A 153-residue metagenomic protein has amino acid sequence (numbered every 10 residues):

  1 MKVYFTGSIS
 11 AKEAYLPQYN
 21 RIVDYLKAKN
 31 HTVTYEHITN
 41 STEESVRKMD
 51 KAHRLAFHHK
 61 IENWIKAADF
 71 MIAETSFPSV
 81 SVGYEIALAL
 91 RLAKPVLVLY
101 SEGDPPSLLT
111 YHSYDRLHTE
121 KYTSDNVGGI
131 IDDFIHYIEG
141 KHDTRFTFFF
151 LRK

Functional and structural regions predicted by a protein language model:
M1-K153: Conserved catalytic or regulatory cores that recognize and/or transform ribose-phosphate-containing ligands
